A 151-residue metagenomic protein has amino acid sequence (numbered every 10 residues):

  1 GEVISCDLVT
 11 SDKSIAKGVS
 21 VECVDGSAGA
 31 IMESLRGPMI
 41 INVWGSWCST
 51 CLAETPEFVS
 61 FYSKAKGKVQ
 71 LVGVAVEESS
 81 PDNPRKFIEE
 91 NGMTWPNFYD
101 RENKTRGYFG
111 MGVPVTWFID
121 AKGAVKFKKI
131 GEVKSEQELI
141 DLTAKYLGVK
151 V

Functional and structural regions predicted by a protein language model:
G1-E22, V151: N-terminal targeting signals for export/organelle localization
T10-S11, G18-M39: A short beta-strand-turn-helix
S20, N42, G73-A75, K128: Soluble periplasmic/extracytoplasmic beta-strand elements of cell-envelope proteins
G29-L52, F58, L71: Short active-site neighborhood of thiol/selenol oxidoreductases, capturing the structured segment around
M39, W44-W47, Y62-K66, T143-K150: Sec/Tat-exported extracytoplasmic proteins
L52-N91, R101-G107: Structural microenvironment flanking redox-active thiols in thiol-disulfide oxidoreductases
K86-M93, Y99-V151: Thiol/disulfide oxidoreductase modules built on the thioredoxin-like
